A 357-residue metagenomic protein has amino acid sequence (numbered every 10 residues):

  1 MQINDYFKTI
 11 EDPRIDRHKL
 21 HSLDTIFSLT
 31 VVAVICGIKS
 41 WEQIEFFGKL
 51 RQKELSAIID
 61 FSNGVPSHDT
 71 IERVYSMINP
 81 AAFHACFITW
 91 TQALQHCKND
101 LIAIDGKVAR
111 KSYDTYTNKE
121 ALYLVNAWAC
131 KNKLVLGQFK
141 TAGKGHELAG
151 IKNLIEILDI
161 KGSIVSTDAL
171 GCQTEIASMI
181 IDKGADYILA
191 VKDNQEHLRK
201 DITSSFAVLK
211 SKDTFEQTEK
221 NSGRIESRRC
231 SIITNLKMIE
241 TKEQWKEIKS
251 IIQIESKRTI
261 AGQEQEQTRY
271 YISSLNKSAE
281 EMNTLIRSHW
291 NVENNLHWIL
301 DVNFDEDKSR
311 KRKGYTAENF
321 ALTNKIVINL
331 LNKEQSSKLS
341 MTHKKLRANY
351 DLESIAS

Functional and structural regions predicted by a protein language model:
M1, Y6-T9, R14-R17, A81 (+7 more regions): Charged, often Cys/His-bearing segments associated with DNA-binding zinc-finger transcription factors
Q2-N4, T9, D16-T167, C172-E175: Conserved, well-structured functional cores that handle cations and Mg-NTP chemistry
I10, H18, R51, I299-S357: A short, flexible helix-boundary coil/loop motif
L29, D105, K133, Y187 (+3 more regions): A residue-level signal for conserved active-site and pocket-lining positions in enzyme catalytic cores
P80, E156, A207, S211 (+2 more regions): Generic secondary-structure signature for well-ordered alpha-helical cores
L136-K212, E216-R224: Nuclease catalytic cores that cleave nucleic-acid phosphodiester bonds, predominantly acidic two-metal-ion
K192-S288: An anionic, glycine-rich sequence signature occurring as long contiguous blocks
I252-L331: A C-terminal functional module that forms or caps the active site or interfaces directly with catalytic machinery
